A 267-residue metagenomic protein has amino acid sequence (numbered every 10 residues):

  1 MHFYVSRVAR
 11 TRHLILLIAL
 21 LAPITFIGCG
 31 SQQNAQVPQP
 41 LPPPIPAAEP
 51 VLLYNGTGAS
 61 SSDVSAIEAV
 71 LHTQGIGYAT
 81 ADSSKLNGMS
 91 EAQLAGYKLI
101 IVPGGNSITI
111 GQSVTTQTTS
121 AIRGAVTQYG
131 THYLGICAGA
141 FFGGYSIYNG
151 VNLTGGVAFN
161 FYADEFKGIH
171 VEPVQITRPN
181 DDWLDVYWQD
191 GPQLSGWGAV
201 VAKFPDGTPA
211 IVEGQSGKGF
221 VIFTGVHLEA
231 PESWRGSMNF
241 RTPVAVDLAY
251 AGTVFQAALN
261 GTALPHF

Functional and structural regions predicted by a protein language model:
F3-L16: Bacterial N-terminal signal peptides that target proteins for export
T25-G28: C-terminal motif of bacterial Sec signal peptides marking the signal peptidase cleavage site
G30-Q33: Bacterial signal peptide processing site
P38, P44-P46, H72, R123-V126 (+4 more regions): Extracellular ligand-binding/catalytic regions of CAZymes and related secreted enzymes and adhesion modules
P38-A59: N-terminal module-boundary/linker segments of secreted carbohydrate-active enzymes
L53, S60-I147: Helical hinge/lid and interdomain linker segments adjacent to catalytic or ligand-binding clefts that mediate domain
G144-N180: Class I SAM-dependent methyltransferase SAM-binding "motif I" and its flanking Rossmann-like core
E165-W234: Catalytic beta-strand/loop cores that center a nucleophilic Ser/Cys/Thr and support acyl-enzyme chemistry
